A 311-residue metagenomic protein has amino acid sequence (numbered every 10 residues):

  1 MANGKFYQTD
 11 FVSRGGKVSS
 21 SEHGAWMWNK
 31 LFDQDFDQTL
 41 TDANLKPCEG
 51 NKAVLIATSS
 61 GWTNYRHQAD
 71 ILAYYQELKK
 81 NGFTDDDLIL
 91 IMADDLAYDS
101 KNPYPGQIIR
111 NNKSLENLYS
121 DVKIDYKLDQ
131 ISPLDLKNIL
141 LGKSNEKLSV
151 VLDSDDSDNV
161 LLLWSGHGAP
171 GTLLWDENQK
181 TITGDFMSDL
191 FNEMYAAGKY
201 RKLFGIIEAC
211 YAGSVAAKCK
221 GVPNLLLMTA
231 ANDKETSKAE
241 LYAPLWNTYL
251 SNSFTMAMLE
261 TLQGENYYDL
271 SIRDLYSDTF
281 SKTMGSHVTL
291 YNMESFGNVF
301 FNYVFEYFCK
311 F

Functional and structural regions predicted by a protein language model:
M1-F311: Cysteine endopeptidase catalytic domains of the caspase/legumain-like
